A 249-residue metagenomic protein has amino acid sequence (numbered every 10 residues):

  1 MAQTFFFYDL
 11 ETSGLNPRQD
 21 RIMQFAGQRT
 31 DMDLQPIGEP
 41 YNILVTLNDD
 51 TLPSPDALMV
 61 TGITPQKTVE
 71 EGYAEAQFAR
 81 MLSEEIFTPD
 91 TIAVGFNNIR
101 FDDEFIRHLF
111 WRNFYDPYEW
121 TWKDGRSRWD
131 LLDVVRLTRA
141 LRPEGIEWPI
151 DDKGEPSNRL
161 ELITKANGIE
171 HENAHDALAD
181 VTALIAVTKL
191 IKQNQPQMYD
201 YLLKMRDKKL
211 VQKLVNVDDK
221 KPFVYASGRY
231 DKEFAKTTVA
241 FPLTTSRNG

Functional and structural regions predicted by a protein language model:
M1, I86-T88, R247-N248: Flexible, charged surface loops at secondary-structure boundaries
M1-T4, K209: N-terminal accessory regions of nucleic-acid-interacting proteins
F7-D9: Short hydrophobic beta-strand that contains or immediately precedes a catalytic carboxylate
E11-R18: Short acidic, Gly/Ser-rich segments with clustered Asp/Glu that frequently serve as metal-coordination loops in enzyme
G14, M81-E85: A generic secondary-structure signal
D20-F25, R29-I63, E85-Q197, L202-L203: Metal-dependent phosphoesterase core characteristic of DEDDh/y 3'-5' exonuclease domains
V60-M81: Metal-dependent phosphoesterase signature
K189-G249: Acidic two-metal-ion nuclease catalytic site recognized across multiple nuclease folds, prominently DnaQ/RNase D-T
